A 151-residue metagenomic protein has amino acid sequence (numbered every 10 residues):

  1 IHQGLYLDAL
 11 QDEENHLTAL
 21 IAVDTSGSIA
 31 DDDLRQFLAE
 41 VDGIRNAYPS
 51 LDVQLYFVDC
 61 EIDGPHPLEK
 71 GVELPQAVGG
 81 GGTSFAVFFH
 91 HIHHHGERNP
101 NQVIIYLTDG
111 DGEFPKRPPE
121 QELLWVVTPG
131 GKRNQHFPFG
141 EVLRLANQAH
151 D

Functional and structural regions predicted by a protein language model:
I1-L20, I29-D32: Acidic, polar low-complexity linker/tail segments
L17, G27-F57, E120: …and closely analogous acidic/polar surface helices at protein-protein or active-site interfaces in A-domain-like
L20-I21, I105: Conserved beta-strand elements of the Class I
D24: Residues that scaffold, gate, or flank divalent-cation-dependent active/transport sites
A30-L34, F114-K116, N134-Q135: Active-site-adjacent loop/helix micro-motif of nuclease/hydrolase catalytic cores
Q54, D59-E113, V127-A149: Von Willebrand factor
P119-Q121, P138: Short, structured coil segments at secondary-structure junctions
